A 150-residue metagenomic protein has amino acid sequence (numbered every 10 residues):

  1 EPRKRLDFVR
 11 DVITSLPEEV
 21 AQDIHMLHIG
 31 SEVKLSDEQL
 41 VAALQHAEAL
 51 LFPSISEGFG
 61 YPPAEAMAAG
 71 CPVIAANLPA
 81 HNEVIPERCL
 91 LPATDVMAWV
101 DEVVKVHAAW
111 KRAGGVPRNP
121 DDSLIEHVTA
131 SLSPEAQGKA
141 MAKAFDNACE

Functional and structural regions predicted by a protein language model:
E1-K34: Conserved catalytic-core segment of nucleotide-activated headgroup transferases in glycan assembly
V41, A64-A68, P79-E83: Short alpha-helical segment that forms part of, or immediately flanks, the ligand-binding pocket in carbohydrate-active
A42-A47: Short alpha-helical donor nucleotide-sugar binding micro-motif in glycosyltransferases
I55: Aromatic "clamp/platform" in nucleotide-sugar-dependent glycosyltransferases that forms part of the donor/acceptor
P72-A75: Short hydrophobic beta-strand element within catalytic cores of glycosyltransferases and related nucleotide-activated
C89-M97, V104-G114: Conserved acidic donor-binding segment of nucleotide-sugar-dependent glycosyltransferases
G114-C149: A charged, aromatic-enriched C-terminal amphipathic alpha-helix characteristic of glycosyltransferases across folds
